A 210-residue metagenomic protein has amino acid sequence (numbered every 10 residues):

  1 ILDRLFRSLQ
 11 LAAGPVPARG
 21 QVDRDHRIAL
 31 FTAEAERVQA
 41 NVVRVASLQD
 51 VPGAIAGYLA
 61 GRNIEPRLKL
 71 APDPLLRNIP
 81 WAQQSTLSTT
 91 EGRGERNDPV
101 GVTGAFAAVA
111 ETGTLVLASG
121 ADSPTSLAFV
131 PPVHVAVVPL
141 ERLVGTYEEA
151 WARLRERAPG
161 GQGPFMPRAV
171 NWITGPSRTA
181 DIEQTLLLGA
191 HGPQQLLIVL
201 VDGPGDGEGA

Functional and structural regions predicted by a protein language model:
L2-A210: The feature marks the mature, well-folded catalytic cores of soluble enzymes
